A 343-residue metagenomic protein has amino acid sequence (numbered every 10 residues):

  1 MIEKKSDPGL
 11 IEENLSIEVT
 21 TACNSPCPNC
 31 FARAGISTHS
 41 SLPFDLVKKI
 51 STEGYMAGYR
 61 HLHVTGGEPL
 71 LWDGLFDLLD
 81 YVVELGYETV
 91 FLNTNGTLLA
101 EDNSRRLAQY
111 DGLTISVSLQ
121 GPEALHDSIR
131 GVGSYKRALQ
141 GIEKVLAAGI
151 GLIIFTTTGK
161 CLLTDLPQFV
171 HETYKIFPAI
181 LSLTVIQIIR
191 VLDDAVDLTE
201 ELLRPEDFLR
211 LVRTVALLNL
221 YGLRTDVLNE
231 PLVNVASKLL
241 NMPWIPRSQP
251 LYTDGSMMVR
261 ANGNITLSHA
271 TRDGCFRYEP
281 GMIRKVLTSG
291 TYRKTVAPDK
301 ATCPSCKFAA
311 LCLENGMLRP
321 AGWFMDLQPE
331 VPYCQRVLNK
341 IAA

Functional and structural regions predicted by a protein language model:
D7-D45: Canonical Radical SAM [4Fe-4S] cluster-binding loop centered on the CxxxCxxC motif and its immediate flanking residues
S16-V19, C23, D299-T302, F308 (+1 more regions): Short metal-coordination and nucleic-acid-contact micro-motifs, chiefly zinc-binding Cys/His arrays
A32-S41, A309-A342: Iron-sulfur (Fe-S) cluster-binding segments and ferredoxin-like electron-carrier domains, especially [2Fe-2S]
S40-E68, W72-L203: Radical SAM/AdoMet-radical enzyme domain recognition
E206-L239, N264-R319: C-terminal accessory region of radical SAM enzymes
K238-S248: Short, basic/aromatic recognition patches
P250-D254: Short, small/polar residue-rich loop motifs at catalytic or cofactor-binding pockets
V259-R260: Short, acidic, Ser/Thr-enriched surface-loop or helix-capping motifs
